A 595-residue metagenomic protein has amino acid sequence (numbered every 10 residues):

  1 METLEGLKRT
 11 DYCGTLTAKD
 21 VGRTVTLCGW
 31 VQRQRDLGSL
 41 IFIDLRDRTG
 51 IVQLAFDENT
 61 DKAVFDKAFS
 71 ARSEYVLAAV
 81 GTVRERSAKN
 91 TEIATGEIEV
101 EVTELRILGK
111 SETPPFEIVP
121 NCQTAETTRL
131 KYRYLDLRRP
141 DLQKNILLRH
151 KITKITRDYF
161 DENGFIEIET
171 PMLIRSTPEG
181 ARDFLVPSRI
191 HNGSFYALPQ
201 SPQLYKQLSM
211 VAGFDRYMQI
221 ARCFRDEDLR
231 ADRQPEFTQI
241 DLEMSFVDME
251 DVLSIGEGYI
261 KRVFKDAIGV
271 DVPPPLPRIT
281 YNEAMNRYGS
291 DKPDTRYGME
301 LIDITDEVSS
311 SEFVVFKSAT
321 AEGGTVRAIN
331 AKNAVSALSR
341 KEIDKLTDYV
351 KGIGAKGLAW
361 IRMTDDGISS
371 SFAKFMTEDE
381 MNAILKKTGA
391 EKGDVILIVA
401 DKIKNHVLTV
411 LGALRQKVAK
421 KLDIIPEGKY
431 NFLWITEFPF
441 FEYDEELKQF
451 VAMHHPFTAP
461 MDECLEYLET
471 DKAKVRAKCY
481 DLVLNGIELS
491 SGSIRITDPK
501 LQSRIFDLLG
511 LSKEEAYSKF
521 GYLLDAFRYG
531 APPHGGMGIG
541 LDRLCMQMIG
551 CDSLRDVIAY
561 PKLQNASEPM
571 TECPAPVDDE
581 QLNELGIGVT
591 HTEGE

Functional and structural regions predicted by a protein language model:
M1-E595: Class II aminoacyl-tRNA synthetase catalytic cores and aaRS-like
